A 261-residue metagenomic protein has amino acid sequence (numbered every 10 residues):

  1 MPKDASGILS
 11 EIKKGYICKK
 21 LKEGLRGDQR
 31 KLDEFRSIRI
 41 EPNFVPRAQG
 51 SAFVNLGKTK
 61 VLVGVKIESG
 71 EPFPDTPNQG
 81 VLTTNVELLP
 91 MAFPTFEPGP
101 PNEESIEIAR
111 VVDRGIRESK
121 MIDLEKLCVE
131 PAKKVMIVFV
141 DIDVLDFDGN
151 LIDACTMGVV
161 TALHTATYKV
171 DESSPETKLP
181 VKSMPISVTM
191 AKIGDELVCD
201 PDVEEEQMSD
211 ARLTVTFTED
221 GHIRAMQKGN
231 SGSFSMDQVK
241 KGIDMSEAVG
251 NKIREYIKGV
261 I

Functional and structural regions predicted by a protein language model:
M1-I261: Polyanion-binding surfaces on beta-sheet-dominated domains and ring/shell assemblies
